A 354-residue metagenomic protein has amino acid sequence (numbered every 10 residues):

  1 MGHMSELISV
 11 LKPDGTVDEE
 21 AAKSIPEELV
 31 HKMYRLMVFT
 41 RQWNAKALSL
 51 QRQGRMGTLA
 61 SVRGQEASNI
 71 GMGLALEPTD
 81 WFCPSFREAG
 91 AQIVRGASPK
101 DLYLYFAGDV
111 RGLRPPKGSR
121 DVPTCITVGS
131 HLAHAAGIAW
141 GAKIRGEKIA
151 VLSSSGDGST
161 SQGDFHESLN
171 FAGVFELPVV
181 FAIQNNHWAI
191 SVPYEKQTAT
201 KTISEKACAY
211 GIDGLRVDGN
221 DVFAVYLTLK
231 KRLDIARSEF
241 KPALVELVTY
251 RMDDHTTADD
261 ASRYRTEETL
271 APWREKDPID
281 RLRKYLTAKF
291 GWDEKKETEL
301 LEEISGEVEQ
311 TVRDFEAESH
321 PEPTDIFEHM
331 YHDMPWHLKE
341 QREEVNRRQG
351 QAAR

Functional and structural regions predicted by a protein language model:
M1, M72-A75, D234-A236: A general structural signal for short secondary-structure junctions and capping/turn motifs
M1-S68, D253, D260-S262, E267-R354: Conserved acidic/glycine
K12, P84, R216-D218: Structural signal for conserved beta-strand scaffold positions within catalytic alpha/beta enzyme cores
Q42-A45, S49-F175, P193-A199, S204 (+1 more regions): Cofactor-binding active-site loop characterized by glycine-rich and histidine/acidic residues
F86, L247-T249, M330: A general secondary-structure junction signal
K100, F223-Y226, T324: Residues in well-ordered alpha-helical elements
G129-A317: Glycine-rich ThDP/TPP pyrophosphate-binding loop and its adjacent helix/strand module within ThDP-dependent enzymes
